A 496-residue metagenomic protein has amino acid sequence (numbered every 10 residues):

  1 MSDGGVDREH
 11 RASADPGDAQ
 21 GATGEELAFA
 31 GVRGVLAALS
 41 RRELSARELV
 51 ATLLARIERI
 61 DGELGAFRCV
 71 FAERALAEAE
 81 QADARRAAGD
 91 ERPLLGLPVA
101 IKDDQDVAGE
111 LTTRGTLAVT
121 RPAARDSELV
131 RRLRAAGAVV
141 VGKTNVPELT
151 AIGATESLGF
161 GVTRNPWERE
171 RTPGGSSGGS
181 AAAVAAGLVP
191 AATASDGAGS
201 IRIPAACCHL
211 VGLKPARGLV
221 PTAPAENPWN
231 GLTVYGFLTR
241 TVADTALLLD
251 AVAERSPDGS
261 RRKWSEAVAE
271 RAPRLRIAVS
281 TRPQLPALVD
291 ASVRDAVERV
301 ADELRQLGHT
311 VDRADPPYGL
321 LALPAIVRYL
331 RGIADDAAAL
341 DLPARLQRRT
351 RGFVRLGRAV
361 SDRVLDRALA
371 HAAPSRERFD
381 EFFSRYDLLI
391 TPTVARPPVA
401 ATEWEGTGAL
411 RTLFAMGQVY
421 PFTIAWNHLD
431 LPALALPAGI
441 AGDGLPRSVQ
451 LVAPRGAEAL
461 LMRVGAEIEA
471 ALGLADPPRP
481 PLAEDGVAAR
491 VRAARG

Functional and structural regions predicted by a protein language model:
M1-L76, D302-G308, P477-G496: An N-terminal boundary/leader segment
T23, L94-R114, R271-S280, Y329-D380 (+4 more regions): Short helix-loop capping/hinge segments that flank enzyme active sites or metal/cofactor-binding pockets
A46-A51, E80, S127, V289-D315 (+2 more regions): Acyltransferase
A75-A77, R85-G159: Acidic/His- and Gly-rich active-site-bordering loop/insert found across diverse amide/peptide-bond hydrolases
L117-T120, P324-V327, P398-Y420: Short, surface-exposed loop/helix-turn segments at secondary-structure junctions that function as lids/hinges flanking
R125-L249, H428, P432-G439, L445-S448: Short glycine/serine-rich loop segments
K214-E298, Y318, A470-G496: A short helix-breaking turn/cap at a secondary-structure junction
R378-E381, R411-L436: Small-aliphatic-rich amphipathic alpha-helix that forms the alpha element of a beta-alpha
